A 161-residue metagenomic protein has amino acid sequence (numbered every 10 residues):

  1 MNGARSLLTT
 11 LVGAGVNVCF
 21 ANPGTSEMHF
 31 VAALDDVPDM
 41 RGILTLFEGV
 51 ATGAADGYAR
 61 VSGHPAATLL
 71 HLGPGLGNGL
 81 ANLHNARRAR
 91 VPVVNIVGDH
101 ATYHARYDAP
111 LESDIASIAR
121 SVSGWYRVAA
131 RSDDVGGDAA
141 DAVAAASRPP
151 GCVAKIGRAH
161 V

Functional and structural regions predicted by a protein language model:
M1-H160: N-terminal alpha/beta PP-like core and its mobile active-site loop of ThDP/TPP-dependent enzymes
